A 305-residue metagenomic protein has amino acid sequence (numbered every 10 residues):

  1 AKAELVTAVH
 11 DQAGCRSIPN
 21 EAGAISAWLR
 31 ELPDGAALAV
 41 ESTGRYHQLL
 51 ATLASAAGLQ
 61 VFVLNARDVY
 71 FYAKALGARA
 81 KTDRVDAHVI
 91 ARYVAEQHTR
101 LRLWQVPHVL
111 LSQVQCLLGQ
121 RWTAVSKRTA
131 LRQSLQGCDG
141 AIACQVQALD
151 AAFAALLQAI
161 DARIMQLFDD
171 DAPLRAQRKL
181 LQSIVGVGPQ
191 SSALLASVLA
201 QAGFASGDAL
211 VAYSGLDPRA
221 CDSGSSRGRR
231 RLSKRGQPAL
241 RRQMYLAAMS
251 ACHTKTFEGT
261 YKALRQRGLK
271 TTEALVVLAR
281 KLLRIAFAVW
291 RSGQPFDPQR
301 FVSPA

Functional and structural regions predicted by a protein language model:
A1-H10, I90, A193-L194: Gly/Thr-rich phosphate-binding beta-strand-loop-beta motif of the actin/hexokinase/Hsp70
H10-A37: Nucleic-acid-processing active sites and adjacent nucleic-acid-binding tracks, predominantly divalent metal-dependent
A36-Y46: Short glycine-rich phosphate-binding loop at a beta-alpha junction
S55-A56, F62-S183, A193: Long, charge-rich intrinsically disordered scaffolds of nucleic-acid metabolism proteins
Q97-R102, L131-R132, A200-F204, S250-T256 (+1 more regions): Short helix-capping/linker segments at secondary-structure and domain boundaries
P189, L194-T271: Phosphate-backbone recognition surface of nucleic-acid-processing proteins
S225-R229, A251, T260-A305: Low-complexity, acidic/Ser/Thr- and charged residue-rich accessory regions of DNA metabolism proteins
